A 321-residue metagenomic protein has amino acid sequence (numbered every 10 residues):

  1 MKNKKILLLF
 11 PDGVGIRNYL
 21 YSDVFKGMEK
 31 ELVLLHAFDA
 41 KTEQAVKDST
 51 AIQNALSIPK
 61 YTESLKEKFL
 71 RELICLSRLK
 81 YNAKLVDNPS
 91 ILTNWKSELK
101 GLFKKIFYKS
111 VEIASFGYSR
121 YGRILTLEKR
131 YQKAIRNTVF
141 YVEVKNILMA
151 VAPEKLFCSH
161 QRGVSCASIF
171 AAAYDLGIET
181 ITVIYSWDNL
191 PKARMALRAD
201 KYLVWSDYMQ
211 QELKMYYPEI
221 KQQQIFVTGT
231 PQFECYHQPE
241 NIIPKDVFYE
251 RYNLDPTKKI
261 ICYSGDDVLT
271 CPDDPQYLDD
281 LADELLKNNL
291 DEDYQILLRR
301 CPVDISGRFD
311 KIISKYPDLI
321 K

Functional and structural regions predicted by a protein language model:
K2-V14, N18, F38, S57-T62 (+3 more regions): Nucleotide-activated donor-dependent transferases that construct or modify glycoconjugates
L7, S90, K145-G163: Short N-terminal targeting/anchoring amphipathic segment
L8-S22, Y81-I91, C158, T270-D273: A short, glycine/small-residue-rich beta-strand->loop->alpha-helix junction that serves as a flexible
I16-R17, A40-K47, S165, Q210-L213 (+1 more regions): Short, charged/polar "capping" segments at the starts of alpha-helices and the immediately preceding loops
L20-G27, F233-K321: Conserved catalytic-core segment of nucleotide-activated headgroup transferases in glycan assembly
V33-D39, Y202, Q295-C301: Short internal beta-strands
V33-Y141: Conserved N-terminal ligand/cofactor-binding loop architecture of enzyme catalytic domains
Y131-I135, V139, K155, S159 (+1 more regions): Active-site-proximal region of nucleotide-activated glycan assembly enzymes, centered on histidine/acidic-rich loops
